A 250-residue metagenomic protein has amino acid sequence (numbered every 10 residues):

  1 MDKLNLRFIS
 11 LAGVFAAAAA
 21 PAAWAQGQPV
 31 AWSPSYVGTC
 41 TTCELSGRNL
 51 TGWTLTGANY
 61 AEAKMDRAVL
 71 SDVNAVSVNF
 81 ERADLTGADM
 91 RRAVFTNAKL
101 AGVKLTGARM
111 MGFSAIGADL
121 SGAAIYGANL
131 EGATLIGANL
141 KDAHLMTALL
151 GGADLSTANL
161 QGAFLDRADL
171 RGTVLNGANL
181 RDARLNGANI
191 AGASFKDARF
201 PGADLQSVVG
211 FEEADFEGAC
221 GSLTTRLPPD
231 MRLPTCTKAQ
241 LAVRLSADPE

Functional and structural regions predicted by a protein language model:
D2-L11: Bacterial N-terminal signal peptides that target proteins for export
A20-A22: N-terminal signal peptide c-region/cleavage motif recognized by signal peptidases
A25-E250: Tandem repeat scaffolds
